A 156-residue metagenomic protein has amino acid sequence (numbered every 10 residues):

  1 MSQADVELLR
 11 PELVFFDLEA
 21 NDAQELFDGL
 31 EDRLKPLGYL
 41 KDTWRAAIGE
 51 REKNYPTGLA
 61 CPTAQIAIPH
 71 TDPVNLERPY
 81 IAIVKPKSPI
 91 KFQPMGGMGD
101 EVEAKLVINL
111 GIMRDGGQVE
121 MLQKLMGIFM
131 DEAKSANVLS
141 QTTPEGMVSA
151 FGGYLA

Functional and structural regions predicted by a protein language model:
M1-A156: Cytosolic covalent-transfer regions centered on His/Cys nucleophiles that carry phosphoryl or persulfide groups
